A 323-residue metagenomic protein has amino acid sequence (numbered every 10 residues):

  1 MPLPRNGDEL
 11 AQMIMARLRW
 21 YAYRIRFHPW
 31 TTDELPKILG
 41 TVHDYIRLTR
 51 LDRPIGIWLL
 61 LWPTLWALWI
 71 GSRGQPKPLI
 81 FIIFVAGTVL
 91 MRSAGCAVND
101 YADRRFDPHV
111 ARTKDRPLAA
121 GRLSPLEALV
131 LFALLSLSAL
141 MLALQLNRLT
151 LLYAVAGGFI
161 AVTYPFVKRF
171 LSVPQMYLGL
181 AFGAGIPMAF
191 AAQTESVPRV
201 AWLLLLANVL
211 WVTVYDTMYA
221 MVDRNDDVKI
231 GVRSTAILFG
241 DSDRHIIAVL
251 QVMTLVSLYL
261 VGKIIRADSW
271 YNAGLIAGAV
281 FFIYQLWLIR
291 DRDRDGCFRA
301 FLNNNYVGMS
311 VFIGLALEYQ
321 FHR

Functional and structural regions predicted by a protein language model:
P2-R47, R323: Transit-peptide-like, low-complexity N-terminal presequences and other terminal intrinsically disordered regions
F27-H43, C96-L123, T217-G240, L286-G296: Cytosolic, membrane-interface loops and tails of multi-pass inner-membrane proteins
H43, V256, L260-R323: Extended hydrophobic alpha-helices typical of membrane-associated regions
H43-R47, A86, R116-R199, L203 (+3 more regions): Intramembrane alpha-helical segments
R50-L60: Membrane-interface helix starts
W58-A67, L178-A191, L238, F301-L315: Small-residue-rich segments of transmembrane alpha-helices in multi-pass membrane proteins, especially helix faces
L61, I82-T88, R104-A154, K229-S269 (+3 more regions): Multi-pass membrane catalytic core of lipid/isoprenoid biosynthesis enzymes
L61-A102, R112, A133-L144, L151-T163 (+2 more regions): Membrane-embedded alpha-helical segments that form the functional core of polytopic membrane enzymes, especially those
